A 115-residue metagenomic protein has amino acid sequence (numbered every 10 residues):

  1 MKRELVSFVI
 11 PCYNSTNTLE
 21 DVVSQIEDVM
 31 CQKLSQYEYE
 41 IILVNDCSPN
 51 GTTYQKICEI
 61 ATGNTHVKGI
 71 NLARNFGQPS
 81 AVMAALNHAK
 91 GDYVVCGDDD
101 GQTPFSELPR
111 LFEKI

Functional and structural regions predicted by a protein language model:
M1-I115: Structured catalytic core of nucleotide-sugar glycosyltransferases
